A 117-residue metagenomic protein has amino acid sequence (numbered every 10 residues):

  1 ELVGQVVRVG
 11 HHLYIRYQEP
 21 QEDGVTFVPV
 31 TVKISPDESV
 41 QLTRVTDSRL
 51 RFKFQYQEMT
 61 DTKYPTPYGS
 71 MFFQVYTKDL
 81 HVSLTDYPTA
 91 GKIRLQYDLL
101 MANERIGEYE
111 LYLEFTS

Functional and structural regions predicted by a protein language model:
E1-R94, D98-L100, R105-E108, S117: N-terminal intrinsically disordered, cationic/polar leader segments that include organellar targeting peptides
L113-F115: A short acidic/small-residue loop/turn micro-motif
